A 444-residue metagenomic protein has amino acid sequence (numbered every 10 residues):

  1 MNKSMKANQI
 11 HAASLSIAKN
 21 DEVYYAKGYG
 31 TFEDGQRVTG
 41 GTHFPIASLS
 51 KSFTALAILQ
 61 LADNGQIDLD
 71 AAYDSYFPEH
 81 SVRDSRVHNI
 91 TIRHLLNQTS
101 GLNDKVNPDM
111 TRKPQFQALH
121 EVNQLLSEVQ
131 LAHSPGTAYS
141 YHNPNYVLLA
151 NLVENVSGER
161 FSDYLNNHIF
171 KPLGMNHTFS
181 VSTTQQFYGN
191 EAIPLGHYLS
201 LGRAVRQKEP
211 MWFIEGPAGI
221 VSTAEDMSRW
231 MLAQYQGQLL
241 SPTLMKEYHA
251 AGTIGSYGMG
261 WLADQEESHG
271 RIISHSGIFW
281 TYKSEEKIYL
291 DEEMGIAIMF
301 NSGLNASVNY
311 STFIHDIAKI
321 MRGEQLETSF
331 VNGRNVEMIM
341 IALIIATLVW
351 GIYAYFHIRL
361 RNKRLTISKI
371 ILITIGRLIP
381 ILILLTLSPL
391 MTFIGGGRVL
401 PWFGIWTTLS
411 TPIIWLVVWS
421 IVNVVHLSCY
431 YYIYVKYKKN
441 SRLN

Functional and structural regions predicted by a protein language model:
M1-I46, N123, S127: Short, conserved catalytic-motif segment at the N-terminal edge
M1-K19, V23, E159, N166 (+1 more regions): Catalytic loop of the DD-peptidase/beta-lactamase superfamily, centered on the K-T-G motif and neighboring
A7-A13, G35-H94, H133-N143, V349 (+1 more regions): Short active-site loop at a secondary-structure junction that contains or immediately precedes the catalytic residue(s)
K19, V23, Y73, V181-Y188: Short, solvent-exposed turn/loop segments enriched in Gly/Ser/Thr/Pro and often Arg
Y29, S85-T281: Short, surface-exposed loop or secondary-structure junction motifs that flank catalytic or metal-binding residues
T54, Y73, Y146-L148, R229 (+1 more regions): Hydrophobic side chains within alpha-helical segments
